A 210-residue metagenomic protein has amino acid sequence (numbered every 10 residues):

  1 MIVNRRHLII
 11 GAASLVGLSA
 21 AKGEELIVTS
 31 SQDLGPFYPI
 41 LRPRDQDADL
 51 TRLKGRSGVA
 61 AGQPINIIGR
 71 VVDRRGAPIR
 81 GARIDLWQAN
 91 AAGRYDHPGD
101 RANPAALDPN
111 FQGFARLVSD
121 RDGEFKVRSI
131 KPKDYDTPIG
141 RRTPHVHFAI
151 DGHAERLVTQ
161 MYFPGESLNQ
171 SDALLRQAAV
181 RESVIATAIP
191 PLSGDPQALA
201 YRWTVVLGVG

Functional and structural regions predicted by a protein language model:
M1-V16: N-terminal secretory signal peptides and thylakoid transit peptides that target proteins across membranes
L18-A20: C-terminal segment of classical bacterial N-terminal signal peptides
G23-G210: Beta-strand-dominated extracellular/periplasmic modules and repeats in secreted or surface-exposed proteins
